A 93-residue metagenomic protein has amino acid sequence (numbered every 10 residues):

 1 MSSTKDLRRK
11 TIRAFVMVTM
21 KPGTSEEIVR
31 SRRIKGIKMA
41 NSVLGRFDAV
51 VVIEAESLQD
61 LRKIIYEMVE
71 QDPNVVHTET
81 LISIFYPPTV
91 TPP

Functional and structural regions predicted by a protein language model:
M1-P93: A compositional/biophysical signature of low hydrophobicity enriched in polar/charged and small residues
